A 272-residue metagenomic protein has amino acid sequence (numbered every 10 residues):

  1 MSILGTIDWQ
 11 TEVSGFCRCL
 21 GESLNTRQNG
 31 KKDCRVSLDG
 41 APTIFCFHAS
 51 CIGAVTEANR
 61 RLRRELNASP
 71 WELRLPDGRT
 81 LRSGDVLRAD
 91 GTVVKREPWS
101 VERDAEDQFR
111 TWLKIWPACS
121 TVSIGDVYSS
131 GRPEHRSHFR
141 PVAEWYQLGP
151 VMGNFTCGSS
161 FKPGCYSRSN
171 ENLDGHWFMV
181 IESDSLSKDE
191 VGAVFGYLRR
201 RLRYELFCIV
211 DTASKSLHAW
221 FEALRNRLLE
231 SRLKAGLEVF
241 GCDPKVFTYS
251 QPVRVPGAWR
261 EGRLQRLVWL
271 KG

Functional and structural regions predicted by a protein language model:
M1-T6, F47-T56, R60, E65-N67 (+2 more regions): DNA replication initiation modules
G5-R60, L173: N-terminal single-stranded DNA-binding subdomain of primase/primase-helicase replication proteins
I7, A68-F178, Q251: DNA replication initiation on ssDNA origins
E12-V13, D39-G40, D174-H176, L202-Y204 (+2 more regions): Short, well-ordered loop/turn elements at secondary-structure boundaries
G21-E22, D184-Y204: Short amphipathic alpha-helix segments
K31-C34, Y204-V210: A short linear hydrophobic-aromatic micro-motif
T43, L217-L224: Thiolate-centered catalytic microenvironments shared by cysteine-dependent enzyme domains
I209-H218, V253: Short, conserved phosphate-binding/catalytic loop or strand-edge motifs used in phosphoryl-/nucleotidyl-transfer
